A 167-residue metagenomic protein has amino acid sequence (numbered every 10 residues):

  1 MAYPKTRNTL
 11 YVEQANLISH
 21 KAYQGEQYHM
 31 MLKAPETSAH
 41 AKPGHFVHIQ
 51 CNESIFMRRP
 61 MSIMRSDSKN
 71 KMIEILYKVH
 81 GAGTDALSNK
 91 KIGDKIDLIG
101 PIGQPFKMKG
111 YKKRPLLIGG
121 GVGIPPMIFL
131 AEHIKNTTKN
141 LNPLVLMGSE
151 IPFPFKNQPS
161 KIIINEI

Functional and structural regions predicted by a protein language model:
A2-I92, E150-I151: Ferredoxin-reductase
A82-I167: FNR/FR-type flavoprotein reductase catalytic core
